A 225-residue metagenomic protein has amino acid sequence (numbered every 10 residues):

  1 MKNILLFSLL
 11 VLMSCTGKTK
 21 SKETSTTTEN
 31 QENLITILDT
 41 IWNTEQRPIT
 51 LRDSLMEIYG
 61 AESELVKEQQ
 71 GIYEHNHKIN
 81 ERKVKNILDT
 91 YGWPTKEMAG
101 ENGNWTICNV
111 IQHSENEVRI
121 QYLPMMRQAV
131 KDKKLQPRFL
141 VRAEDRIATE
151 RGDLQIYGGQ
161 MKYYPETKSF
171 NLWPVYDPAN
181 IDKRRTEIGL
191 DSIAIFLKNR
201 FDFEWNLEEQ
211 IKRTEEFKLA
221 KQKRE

Functional and structural regions predicted by a protein language model:
M1-E29, E225: Bacterial Sec-dependent N-terminal signal peptides
F7, N76, V118, Y176-D177: Generic detector of ordered secondary-structure context
L9-L10, Y59, D191-S192: Enrichment for repetitive, rod-forming helical segments
V11, D89, T186: Short polybasic/polar patches that bind polyanions
K22-L154, G158: N-terminal helix-rich structural modules
W105-T106, R119, L123-W205, I211: Mature-region segments of soluble proteins
K212-E225: Long, compositionally biased
